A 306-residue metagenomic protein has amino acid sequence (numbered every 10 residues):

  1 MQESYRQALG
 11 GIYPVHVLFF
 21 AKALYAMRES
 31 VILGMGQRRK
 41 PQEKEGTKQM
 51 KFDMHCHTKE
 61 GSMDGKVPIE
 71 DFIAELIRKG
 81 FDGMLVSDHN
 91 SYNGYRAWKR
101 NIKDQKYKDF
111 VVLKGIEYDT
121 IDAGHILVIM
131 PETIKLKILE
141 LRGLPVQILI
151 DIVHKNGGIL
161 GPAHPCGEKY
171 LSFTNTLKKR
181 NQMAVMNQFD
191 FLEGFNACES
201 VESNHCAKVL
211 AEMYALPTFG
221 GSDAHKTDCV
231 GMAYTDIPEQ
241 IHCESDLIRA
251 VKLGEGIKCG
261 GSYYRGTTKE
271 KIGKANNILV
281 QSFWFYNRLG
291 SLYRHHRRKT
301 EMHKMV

Functional and structural regions predicted by a protein language model:
P14, G36-R38, Q42-S62, K66-E75 (+6 more regions): Charged catalytic cores and adjacent phosphate/nucleic-acid-binding surfaces used for phosphate/nucleic-acid chemistry
Y25-A26, I32, G46: Short, positively charged and aromatic/hydrophobic N-terminal segments
